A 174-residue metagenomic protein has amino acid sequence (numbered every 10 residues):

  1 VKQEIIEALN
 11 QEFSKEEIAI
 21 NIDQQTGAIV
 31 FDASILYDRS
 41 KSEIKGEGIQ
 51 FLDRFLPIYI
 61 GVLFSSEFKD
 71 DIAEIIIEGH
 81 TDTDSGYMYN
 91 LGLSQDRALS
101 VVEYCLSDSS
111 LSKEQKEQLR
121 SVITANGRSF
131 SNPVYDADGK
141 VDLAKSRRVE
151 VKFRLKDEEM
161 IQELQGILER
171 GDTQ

Functional and structural regions predicted by a protein language model:
V1-E74, K156-Q174: Periplasmic peptidoglycan-binding/tethering modules of Gram-negative envelope proteins
L36, K41-F51, I76-I167: Periplasmic OmpA-like peptidoglycan-binding domain that tethers envelope proteins to the cell wall
